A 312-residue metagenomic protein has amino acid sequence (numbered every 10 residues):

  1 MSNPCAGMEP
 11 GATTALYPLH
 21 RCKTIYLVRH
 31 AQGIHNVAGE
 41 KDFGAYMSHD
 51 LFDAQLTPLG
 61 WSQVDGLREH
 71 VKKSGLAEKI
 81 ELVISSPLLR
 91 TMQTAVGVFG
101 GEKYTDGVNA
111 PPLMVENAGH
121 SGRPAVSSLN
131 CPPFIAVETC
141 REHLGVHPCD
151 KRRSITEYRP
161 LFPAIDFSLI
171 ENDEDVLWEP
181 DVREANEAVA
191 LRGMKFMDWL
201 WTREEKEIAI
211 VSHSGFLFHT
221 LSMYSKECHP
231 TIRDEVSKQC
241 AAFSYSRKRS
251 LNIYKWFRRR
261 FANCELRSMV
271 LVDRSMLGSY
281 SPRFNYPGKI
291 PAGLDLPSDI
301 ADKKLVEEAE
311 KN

Functional and structural regions predicted by a protein language model:
S2-C131, A136, E157-L161, N186-G193 (+4 more regions): Active-site-proximal alpha-helix that buttresses catalytic centers in soluble enzyme cores
H30, C140, H213: Active-site glycine-centered loops adjacent to acidic/histidine catalytic or metal-binding residues that shape
N36-D42, A95-G97, G145-D150, S222-Y224 (+1 more regions): Short aromatic-enriched loop/helix-cap "lid" or pocket-rim segments at secondary-structure transitions that line
D50-A54, R141, F167-A185: Short glycine/proline- and acidic residue-enriched helix-loop micro-motifs that form flexible lids or anion-recognition
M92, F99-N109, M194-L277: Active-site-adjacent alpha-helix immediately C-terminal to a catalytic or transition-state-stabilizing loop
G119, R141-R152: Short alpha-helix plus adjacent loop in nuclease-associated cores
K151-D166: Acidic, glycine-rich loop-and-strand cores that form catalytic or ligand-binding grooves in diverse globular domains
S279-N312: Acidic, His/Gly-rich catalytic cores of divalent-metal-dependent hydrolytic chemistry
